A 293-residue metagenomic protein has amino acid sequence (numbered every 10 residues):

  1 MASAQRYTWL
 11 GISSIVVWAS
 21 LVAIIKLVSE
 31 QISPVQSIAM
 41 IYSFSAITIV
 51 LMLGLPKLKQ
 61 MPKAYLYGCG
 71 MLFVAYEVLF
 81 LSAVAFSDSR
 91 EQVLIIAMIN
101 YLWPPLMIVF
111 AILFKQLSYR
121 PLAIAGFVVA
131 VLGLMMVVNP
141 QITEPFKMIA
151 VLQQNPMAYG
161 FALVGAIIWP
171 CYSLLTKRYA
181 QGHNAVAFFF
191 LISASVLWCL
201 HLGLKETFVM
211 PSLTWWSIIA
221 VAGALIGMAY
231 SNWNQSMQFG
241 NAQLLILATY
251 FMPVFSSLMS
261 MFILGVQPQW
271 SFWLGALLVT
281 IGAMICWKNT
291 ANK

Functional and structural regions predicted by a protein language model:
M1-Q36, P145-R178, M259: Glycine-/small-residue-enriched transmembrane alpha-helix faces in small-molecule transporters and effluxers
R6-L10, V35-M52, A64, G68 (+4 more regions): Hydrophobic alpha-helical transmembrane segments of multi-pass integral membrane proteins, especially transporters
V17-I24, P56-V93, M136, A222-G240: Specific transmembrane alpha-helical segments of multi-pass solute transporters/efflux pumps, especially DMT/EamA
A23-Q31, V84-S89, V138-Q154, H201-I219 (+1 more regions): Membrane-interface helix termini and inter-helical loops of multi-pass transporters
V28, S37, A83, L113-K115 (+6 more regions): Hydrophobic/aromatic residues within transmembrane alpha-helices of multi-pass small-molecule transporters
Q36-I47, S82-K115, A242-M261: Specific alpha-helical transmembrane segments that line the substrate/conduction pathway and gating interfaces
F44, I49, M71, Y119-I142 (+3 more regions): Hydrophobic transmembrane alpha-helices of multi-pass small-molecule transport proteins
L53-K57, W103-V128, P253-L274: C-terminal transmembrane-helix exit sites in multi-pass transporters
